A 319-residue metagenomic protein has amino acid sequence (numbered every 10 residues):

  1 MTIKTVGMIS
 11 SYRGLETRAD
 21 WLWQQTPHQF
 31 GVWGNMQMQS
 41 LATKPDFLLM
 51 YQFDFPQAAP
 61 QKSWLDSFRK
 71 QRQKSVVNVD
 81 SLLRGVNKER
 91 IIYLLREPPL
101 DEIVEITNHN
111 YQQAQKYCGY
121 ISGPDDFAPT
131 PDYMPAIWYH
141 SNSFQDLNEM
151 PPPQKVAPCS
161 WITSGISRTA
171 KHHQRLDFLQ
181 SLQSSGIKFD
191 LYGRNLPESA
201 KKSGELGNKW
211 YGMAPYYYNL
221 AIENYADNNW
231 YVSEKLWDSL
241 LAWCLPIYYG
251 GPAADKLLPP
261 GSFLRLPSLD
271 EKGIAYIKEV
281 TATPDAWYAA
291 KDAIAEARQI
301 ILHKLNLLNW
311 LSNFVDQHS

Functional and structural regions predicted by a protein language model:
T2-L95, P99-S319: Pol beta-like nucleotidyltransferase catalytic core
